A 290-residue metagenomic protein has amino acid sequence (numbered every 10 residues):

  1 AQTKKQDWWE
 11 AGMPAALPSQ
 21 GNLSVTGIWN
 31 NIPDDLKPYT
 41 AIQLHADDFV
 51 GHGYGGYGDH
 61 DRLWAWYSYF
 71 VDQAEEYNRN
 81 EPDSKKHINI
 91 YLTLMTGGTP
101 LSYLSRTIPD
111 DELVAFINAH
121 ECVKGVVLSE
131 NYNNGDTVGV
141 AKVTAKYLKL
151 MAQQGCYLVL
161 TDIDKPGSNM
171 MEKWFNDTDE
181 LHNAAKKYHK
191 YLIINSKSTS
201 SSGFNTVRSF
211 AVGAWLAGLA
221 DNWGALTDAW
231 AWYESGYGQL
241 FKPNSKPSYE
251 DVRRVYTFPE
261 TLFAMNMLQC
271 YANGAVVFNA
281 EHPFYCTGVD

Functional and structural regions predicted by a protein language model:
Q2-D290: Glycan-processing catalytic domains of CAZymes
